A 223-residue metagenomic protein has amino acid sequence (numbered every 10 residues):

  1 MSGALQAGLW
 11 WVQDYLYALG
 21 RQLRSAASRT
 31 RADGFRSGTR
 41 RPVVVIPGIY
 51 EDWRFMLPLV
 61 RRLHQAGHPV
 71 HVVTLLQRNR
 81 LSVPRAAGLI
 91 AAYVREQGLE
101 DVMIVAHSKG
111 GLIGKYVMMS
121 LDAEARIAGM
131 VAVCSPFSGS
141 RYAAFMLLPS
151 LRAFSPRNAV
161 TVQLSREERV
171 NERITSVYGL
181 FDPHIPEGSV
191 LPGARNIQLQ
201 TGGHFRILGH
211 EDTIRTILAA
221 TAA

Functional and structural regions predicted by a protein language model:
M1-V44, D52-V72, A92, E96-L99 (+1 more regions): Flexible, membrane-associating and regulatory peripheral segments of lipid-active enzymes
G34-F35, V94, S165-E168, E187-S189 (+1 more regions): Short secondary-structure boundary/capping segments
T39, I127, G193-A194: A broad structural signal for short, well-ordered beta-strand segments within beta-sheet-rich domains
V43-R54, P58, R62-R173, H184: Serine-dependent carboxylesterase/thioesterase catalytic core of lipase-like alpha/beta-hydrolase/SGNH enzymes
V170-A223: C-terminal catalytic-base region of ester-bond hydrolases, centering on the histidine of the charge-relay
